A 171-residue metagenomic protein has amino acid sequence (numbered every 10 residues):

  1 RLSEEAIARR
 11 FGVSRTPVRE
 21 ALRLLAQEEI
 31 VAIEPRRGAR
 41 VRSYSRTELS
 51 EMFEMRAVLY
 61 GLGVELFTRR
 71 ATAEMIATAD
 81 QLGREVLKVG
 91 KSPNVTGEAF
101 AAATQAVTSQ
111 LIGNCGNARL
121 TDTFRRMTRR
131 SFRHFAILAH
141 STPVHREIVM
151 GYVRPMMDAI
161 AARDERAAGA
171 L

Functional and structural regions predicted by a protein language model:
R1-R69, E74, T78: Short linear motifs at protein or domain termini
E20-L24, E34-P35, S50, R84 (+3 more regions): Short, flexible segments with low predicted structural confidence
S45-R46, F135-A139: Short alpha-helical transmembrane interface motifs in multi-pass membrane proteins
R46, F53, A101, R146-M150: Short, solvent-exposed loop/helix junctions and linker helices that flank or host conserved functional motifs
A73-I137, V149-A159, A167-L171: Conserved amphipathic alpha-helical segments that form helical-bundle/coiled-coil interaction surfaces
S141-H145: Solvent-exposed loop and edge beta-strand segments that line ligand/cofactor-binding and catalytic clefts
